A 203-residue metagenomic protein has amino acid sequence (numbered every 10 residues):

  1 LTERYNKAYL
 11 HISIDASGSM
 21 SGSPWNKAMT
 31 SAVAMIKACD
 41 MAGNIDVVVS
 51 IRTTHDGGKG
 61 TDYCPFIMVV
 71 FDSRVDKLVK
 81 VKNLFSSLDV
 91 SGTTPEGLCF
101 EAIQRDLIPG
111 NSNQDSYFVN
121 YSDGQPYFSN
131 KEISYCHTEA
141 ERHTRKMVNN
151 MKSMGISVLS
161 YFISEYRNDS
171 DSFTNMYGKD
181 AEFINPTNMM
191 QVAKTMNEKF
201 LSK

Functional and structural regions predicted by a protein language model:
L1-K203: Acidic, glycine-rich A-domain
